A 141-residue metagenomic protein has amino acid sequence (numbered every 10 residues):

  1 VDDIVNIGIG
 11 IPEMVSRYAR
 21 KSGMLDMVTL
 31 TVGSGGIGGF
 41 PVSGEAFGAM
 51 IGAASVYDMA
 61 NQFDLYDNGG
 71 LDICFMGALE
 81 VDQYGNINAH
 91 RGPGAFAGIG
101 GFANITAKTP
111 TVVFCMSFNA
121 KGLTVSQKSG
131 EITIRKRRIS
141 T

Functional and structural regions predicted by a protein language model:
V1-S55: N-terminal active-site beta-alpha-beta segment that forms phosphate/nucleotide-binding and substrate-recognition loops
G39-T141: Conserved phosphate- and dinucleotide-binding cores of soluble alpha/beta proteins, encompassing both enzyme active
